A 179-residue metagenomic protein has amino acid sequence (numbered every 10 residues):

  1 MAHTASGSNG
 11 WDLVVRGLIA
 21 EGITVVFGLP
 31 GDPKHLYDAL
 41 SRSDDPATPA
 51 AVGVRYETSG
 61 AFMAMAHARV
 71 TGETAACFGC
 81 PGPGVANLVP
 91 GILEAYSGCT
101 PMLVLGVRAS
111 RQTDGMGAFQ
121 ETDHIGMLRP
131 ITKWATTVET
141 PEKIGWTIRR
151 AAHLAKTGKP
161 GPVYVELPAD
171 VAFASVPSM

Functional and structural regions predicted by a protein language model:
M1-M179: N-terminal alpha/beta PP-like core and its mobile active-site loop of ThDP/TPP-dependent enzymes
